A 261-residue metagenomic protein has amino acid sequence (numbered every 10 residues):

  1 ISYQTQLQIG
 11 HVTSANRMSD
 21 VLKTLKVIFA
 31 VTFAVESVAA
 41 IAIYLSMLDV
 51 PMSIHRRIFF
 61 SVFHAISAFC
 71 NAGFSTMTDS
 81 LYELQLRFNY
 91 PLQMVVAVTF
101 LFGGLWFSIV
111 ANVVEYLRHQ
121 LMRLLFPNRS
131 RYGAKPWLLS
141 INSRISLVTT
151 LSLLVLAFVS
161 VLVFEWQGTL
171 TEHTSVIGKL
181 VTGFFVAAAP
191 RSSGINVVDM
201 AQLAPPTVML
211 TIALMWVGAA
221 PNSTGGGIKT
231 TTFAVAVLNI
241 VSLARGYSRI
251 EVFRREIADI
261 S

Functional and structural regions predicted by a protein language model:
I1-S261: Membrane-proximal intracellular helices of multi-pass ion channels
